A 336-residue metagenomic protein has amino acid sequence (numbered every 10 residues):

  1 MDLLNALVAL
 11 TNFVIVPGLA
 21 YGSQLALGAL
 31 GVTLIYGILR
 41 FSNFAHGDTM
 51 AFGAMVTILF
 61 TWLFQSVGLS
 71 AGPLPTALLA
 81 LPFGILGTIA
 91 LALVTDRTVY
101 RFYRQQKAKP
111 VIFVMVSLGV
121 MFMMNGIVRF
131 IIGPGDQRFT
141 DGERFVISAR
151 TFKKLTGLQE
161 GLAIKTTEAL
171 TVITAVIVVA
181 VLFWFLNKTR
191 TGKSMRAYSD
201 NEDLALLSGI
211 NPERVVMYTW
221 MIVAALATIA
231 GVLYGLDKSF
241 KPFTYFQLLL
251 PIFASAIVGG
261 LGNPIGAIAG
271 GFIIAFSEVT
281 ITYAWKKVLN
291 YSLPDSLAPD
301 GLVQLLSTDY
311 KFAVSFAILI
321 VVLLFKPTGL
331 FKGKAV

Functional and structural regions predicted by a protein language model:
M1-G28, V56, V67-L79, Q106-V111 (+5 more regions): Membrane-interfacial amphipathic/re-entrant helices at transmembrane-helix boundaries
N5-Q24, F185-R190, V216-G262, V279-L289 (+1 more regions): Inter-helical junctions in multi-pass inner-membrane proteins, predominant in energy-converting antiporter-like
L10-F60, V94, T98-I112, D203 (+1 more regions): Single transmembrane alpha-helix segments in multi-pass membrane proteins
V16, L39, A45-V94, L158-G161 (+2 more regions): Membrane-embedded helix boundary and interhelical linker motif in transport proteins
Y21, E160-F240, Y245, P264-G270: Helix-loop-helix "hairpin" substructures at the membrane interface of multi-pass membrane proteins
G68-V120, A269-I273, E278, L323-P327: Alpha-helical transmembrane segments within multi-pass membrane transporters and channels
T88-A90, L250-I274, S315-F325, L330: Hydrophobic alpha-helical transmembrane segments of polytopic membrane proteins
F102-Y103, V111-K188, V215, Y283-F312 (+2 more regions): Transmembrane helix-bundle core of multi-pass membrane transporters and related energy-transducing complexes
